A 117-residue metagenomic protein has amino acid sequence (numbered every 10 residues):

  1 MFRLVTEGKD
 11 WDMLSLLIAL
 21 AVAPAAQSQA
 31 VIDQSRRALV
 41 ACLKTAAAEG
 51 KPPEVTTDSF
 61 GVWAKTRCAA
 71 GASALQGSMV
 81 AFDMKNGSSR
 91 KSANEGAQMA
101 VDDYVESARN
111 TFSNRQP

Functional and structural regions predicted by a protein language model:
L4-Q29: Classic N-terminal secretory signal peptides
D10-D12, P52, S73, S89: Compositionally biased, intrinsically disordered low-complexity regions
L20-A21, C42, A46, P53 (+3 more regions): A generic structural signal for ordered alpha-helices
S28-S78: Short N-proximal segments of mature Sec-exported proteins
D58-P117: Compact alpha-helical subdomains of small soluble proteins
